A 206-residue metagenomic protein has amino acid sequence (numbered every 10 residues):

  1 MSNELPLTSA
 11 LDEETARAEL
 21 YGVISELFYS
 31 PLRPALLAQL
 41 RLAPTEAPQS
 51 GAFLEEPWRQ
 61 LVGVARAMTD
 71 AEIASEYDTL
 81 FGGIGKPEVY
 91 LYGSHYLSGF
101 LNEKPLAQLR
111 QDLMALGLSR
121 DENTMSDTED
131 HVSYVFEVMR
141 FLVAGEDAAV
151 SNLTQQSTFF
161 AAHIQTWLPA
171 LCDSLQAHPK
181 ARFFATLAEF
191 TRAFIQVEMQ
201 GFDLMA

Functional and structural regions predicted by a protein language model:
M1-A206: Surface/interface-facing alpha-helical segments and adjacent flexible terminal/loop regions used for partner/assembly
